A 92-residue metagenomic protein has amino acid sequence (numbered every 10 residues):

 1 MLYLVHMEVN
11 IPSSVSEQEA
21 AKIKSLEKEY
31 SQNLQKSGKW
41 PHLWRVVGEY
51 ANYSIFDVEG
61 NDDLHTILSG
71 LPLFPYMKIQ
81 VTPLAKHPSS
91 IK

Functional and structural regions predicted by a protein language model:
M1-K92: Conserved, structured core segments of small domains
